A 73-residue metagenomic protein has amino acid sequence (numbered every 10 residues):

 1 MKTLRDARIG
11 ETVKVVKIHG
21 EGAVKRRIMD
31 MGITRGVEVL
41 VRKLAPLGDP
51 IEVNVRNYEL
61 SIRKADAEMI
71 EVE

Functional and structural regions predicted by a protein language model:
M1-E73: Compact, glycine-rich, soluble single-domain proteins
